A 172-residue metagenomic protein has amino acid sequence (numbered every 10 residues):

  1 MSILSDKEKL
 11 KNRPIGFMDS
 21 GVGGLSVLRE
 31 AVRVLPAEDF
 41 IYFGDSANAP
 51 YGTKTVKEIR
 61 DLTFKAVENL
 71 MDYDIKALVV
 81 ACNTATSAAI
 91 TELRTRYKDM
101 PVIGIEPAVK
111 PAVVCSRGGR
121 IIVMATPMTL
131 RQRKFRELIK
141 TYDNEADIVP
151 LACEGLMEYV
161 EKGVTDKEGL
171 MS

Functional and structural regions predicted by a protein language model:
S2-S172: Non-catalytic structural scaffold of enzyme domains
